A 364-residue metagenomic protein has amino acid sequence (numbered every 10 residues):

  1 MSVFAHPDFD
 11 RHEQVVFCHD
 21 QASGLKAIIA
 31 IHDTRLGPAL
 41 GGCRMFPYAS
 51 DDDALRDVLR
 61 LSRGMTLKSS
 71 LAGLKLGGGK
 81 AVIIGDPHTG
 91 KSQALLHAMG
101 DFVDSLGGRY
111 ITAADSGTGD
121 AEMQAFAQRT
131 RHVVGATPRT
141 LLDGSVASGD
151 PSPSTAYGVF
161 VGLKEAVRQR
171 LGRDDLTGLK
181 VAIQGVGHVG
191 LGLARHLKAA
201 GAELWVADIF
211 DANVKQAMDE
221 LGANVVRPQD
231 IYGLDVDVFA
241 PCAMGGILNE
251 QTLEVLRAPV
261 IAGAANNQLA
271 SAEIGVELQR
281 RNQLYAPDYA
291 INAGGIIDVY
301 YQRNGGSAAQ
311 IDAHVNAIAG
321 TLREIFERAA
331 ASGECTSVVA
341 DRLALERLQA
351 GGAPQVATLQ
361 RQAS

Functional and structural regions predicted by a protein language model:
M1-H19: Short, Gly/Pro- and small/polar-rich lid/capping loops
A22-P38, S70-L76: N-terminal glycine-rich anion-binding loops that anchor highly charged ligand groups
S69-L71, K75-G172: Glycine/serine-rich phosphate-binding loop and adjoining beta1-alpha1 elements at the start of nucleotide-handling
S69-L74, R109-D115, L171-K180, P228 (+2 more regions): Flexible, glycine/charged-enriched surface loops at secondary-structure junctions
L142, D150-V238: Glycine-rich phosphate/diphosphate-binding loop of Rossmann-like nucleotide-binding domains
V167, P259-A363: Adenosine-phosphate binding glycine-rich loop
G178, I209-A290: Rossmann-like adenosine-cofactor binding region
